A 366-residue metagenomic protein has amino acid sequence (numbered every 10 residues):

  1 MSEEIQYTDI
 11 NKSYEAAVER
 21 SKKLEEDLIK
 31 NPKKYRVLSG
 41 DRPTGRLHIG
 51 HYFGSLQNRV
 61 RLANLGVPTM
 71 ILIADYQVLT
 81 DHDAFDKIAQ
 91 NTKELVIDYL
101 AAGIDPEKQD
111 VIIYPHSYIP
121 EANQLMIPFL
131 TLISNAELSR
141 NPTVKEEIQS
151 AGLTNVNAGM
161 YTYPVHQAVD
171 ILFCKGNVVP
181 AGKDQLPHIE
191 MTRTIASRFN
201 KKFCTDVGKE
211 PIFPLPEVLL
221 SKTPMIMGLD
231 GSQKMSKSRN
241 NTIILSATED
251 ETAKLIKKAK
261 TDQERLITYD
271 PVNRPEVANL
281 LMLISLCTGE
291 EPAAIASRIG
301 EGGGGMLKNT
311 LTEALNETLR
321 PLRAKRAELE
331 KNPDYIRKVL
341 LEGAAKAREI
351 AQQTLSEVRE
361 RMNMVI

Functional and structural regions predicted by a protein language model:
S2-L38, P43-V169, A327: N-terminal Rossmann-like or analogous alpha/beta NTP/dinucleotide-binding catalytic cores that position adenine
I29, K34, S39, G159 (+6 more regions): Hydrophobic alpha-helical segments and their boundary regions
L47-L56, L62, P68-M70, A74-D75 (+7 more regions): Structured ligand/cofactor/substrate-binding pocket environments in proteins
I49-H51, D81, P106, E121 (+16 more regions): Generic structural "secondary-structure junction" signal
V67-P68, N135-S139, F173-P180, S285-I295 (+1 more regions): Short helix-capping/linker segments at secondary-structure and domain boundaries
K108-Q109, L138, C174, T205 (+2 more regions): Secondary-structure boundary/capping residues
P187, R193-I366: Conserved nucleotide- and phosphate/pyrophosphate-binding catalytic cores in adenylate/nucleotidyl-handling enzymes
